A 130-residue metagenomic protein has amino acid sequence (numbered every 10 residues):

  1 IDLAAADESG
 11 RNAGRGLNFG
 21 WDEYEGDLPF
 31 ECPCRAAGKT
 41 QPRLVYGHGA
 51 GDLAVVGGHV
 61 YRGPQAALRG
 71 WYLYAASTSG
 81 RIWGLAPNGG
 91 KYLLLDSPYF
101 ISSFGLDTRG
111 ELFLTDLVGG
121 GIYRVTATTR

Functional and structural regions predicted by a protein language model:
I1-K91, V125-T128: Beta-propeller domain segments
Y74, D96, L114: Small/polar loops that bind or transfer phosphate-bearing groups
T78, F100, V118: A generic "binding-loop/recognition-motif" signal
G90-T108: Conserved blade-ending motifs and adjacent loop-strand segments that build the rim/top face of beta-propeller domains
S103-R130: Blade-level signature of beta-propeller repeat domains, shared across WD40, Kelch, NHL, RCC1 and BNR/Asp-box propellers
